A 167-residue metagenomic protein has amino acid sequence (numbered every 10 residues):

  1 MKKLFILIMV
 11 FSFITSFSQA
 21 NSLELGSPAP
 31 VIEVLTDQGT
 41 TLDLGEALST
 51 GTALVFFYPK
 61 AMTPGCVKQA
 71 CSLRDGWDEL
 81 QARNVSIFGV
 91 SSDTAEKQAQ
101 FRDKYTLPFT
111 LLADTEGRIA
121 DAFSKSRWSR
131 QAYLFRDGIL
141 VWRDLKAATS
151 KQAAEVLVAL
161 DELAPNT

Functional and structural regions predicted by a protein language model:
M1-L4: Positively charged n-region of N-terminal signal peptides that target proteins for export
I6-T15: Bacterial N-terminal signal peptides
S16-G45: N-terminal "domain-start" segment that seeds a small globular fold
A29-P30, T52, W128-Q131: Short loop/turn microsegments at loop-to-beta-strand junctions
L44-V67, L73: Short active-site neighborhood of thiol/selenol oxidoreductases, capturing the structured segment around
F88, A99-Q131: Short, internal strand/loop/helix patches that form the active-site neighborhood or redox-interaction surface
Y133-T167: Thiol-/selenol-based redox modules, centered on thioredoxin-like and closely related oxidoreductase domains
